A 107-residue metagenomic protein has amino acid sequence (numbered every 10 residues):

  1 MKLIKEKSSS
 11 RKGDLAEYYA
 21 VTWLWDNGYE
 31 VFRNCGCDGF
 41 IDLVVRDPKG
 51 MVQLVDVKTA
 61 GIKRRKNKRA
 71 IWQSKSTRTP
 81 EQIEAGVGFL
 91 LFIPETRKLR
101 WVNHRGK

Functional and structural regions predicted by a protein language model:
M1-N34: Acidic-basic catalytic patches of nuclease active cores, encompassing PD-(D/E)XK and other metal-cofactor nuclease
A20, L24, L43-V45, G50-G61: Conserved catalytic cores of phosphodiester-cleaving nucleases, focusing on short active-site segments
E30-F40, V44-K49: Active-site metal-binding core of divalent-cation-utilizing nuclease and nuclease-like domains
F40-I41, M51-V52, A85-F89: Short, surface-exposed beta-edge/turn micro-motifs
L54, G61-K75: Active-site-adjacent loop/helix micro-motif of nuclease/hydrolase catalytic cores
T79-P80: N-proximal, low-complexity, solvent-exposed accessory regions that precede a main structured/catalytic
I83-K107: Domain-level recognition of nuclease-like catalytic cores that cleave nucleotide substrates
